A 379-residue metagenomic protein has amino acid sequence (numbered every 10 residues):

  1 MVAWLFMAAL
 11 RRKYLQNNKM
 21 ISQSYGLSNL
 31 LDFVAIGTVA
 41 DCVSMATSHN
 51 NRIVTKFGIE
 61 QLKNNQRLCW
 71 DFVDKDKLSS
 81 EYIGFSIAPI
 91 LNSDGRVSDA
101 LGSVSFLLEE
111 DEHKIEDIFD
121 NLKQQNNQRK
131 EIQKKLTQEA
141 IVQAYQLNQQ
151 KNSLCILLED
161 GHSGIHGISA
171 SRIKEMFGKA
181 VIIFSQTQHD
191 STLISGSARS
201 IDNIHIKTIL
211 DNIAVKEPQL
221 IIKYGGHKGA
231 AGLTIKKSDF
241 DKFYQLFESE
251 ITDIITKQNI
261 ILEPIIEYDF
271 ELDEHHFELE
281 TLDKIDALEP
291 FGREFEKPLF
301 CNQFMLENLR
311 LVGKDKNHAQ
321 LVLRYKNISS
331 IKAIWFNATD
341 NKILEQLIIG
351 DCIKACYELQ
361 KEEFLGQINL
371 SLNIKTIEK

Functional and structural regions predicted by a protein language model:
A3, N92, F270, I285 (+1 more regions): A residue-level signal for conserved active-site and pocket-lining positions in enzyme catalytic cores
A3-N17, K361: A charged, well-structured terminal subsegment
R12-Q245, T256-I260, I265-E267, E271-H276: Hydrophobic helix-and-loop "lid/oligomerization" segment in the mid-to-C-terminal part of catalytic domains
I156-L157, Q320-Y325, I334, L372-K375: Short, acidic/hydrophobic/Gly-rich beta-strand patch recurrent on exposed beta strands that often constitutes part
D211, I328-L347: Beta-strand/loop nucleic-acid-binding surfaces
A231, D239-F243, N341, I349-K379: OB-fold single-stranded nucleic acid-binding module
D269, D273, L282-C301: Non-catalytic interaction/regulatory segments
R293-N317, L321, K354-C356: Structural detector for short beta-strands of small beta-barrel domains
